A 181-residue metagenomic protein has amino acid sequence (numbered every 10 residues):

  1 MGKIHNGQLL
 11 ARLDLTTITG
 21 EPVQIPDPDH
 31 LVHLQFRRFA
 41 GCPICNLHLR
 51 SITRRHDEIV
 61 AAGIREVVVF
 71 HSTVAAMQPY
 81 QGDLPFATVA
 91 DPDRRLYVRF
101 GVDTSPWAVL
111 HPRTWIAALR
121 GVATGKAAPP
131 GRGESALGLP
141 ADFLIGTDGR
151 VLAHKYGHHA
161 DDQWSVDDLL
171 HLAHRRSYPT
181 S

Functional and structural regions predicted by a protein language model:
M1-I25, S51: N-terminal "domain-start" segment that seeds a small globular fold
L10-A11, H33, L139-A141: Short loop/turn microsegments at loop-to-beta-strand junctions
Q24-T53, E66: Short active-site neighborhood of thiol/selenol oxidoreductases, capturing the structured segment around
R37, F70, G146: Short beta-strand/turn micro-motifs composed of small residues that flank or help shape donor/cofactor-binding pockets
H48-R99: Structural microenvironment flanking redox-active thiols in thiol-disulfide oxidoreductases
D91-D161: Thiol/selenol-based redox catalytic cores and closely related redox-interacting motifs
A160-R175: A short, polar/charged loop-to-alpha-helix boundary motif
P179-S181: Cysteine/selenocysteine-centered motifs that mediate thiol-based redox chemistry or coordinate metal-sulfur cofactors
